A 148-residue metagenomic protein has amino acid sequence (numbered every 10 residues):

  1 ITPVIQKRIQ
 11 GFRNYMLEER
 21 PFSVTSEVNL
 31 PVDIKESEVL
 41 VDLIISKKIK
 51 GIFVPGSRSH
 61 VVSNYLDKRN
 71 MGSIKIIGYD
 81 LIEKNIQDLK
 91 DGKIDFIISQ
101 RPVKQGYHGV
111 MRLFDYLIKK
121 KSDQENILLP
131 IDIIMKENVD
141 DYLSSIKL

Functional and structural regions predicted by a protein language model:
P3-F22, V61, Q105: Short, solvent-exposed amphipathic alpha-helices that sit in or adjacent to ligand/effector-binding or catalytic
V4-R8, S37-L40, S63-L66, Q87-K90 (+2 more regions): Short, well-ordered secondary-structure micro-motifs
F12, L30-K84: Hydrophobic alpha-helical
M16, K104-L148: Hinge/cleft segment of the Venus flytrap/periplasmic-binding protein
E19-F22, S46, M71, D91-G92 (+1 more regions): Short, well-ordered coil/turn elements that cap or connect secondary structure elements
V28, F53, I77, F96-I98 (+1 more regions): Hydrophobic/aromatic beta-strand patches that form the interior of the parallel beta-sheet core in alpha/beta enzyme
D91-V103: Short beta-strand elements at the ligand-binding edges of bilobed clamshell
